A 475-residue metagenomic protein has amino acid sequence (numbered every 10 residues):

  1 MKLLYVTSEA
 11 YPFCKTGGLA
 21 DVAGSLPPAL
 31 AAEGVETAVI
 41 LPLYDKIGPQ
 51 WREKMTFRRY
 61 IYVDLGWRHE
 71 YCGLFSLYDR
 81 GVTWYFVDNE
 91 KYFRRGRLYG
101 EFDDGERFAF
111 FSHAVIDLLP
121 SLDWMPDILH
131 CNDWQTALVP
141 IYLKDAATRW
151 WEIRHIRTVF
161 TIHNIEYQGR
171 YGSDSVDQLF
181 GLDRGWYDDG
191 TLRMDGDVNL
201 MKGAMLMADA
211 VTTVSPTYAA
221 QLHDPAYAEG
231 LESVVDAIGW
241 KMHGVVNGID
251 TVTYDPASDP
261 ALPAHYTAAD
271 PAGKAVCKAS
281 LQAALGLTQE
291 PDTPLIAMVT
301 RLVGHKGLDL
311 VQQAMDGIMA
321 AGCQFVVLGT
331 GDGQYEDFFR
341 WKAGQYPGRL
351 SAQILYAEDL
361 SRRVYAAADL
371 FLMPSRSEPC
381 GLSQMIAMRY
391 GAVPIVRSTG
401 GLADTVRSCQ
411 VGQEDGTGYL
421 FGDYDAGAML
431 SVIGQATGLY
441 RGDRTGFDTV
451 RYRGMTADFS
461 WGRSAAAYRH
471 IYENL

Functional and structural regions predicted by a protein language model:
M1-L475: Catalytic cores of nucleotide-sugar-dependent glycosyltransferases that transfer UDP/GDP/TDP-activated
